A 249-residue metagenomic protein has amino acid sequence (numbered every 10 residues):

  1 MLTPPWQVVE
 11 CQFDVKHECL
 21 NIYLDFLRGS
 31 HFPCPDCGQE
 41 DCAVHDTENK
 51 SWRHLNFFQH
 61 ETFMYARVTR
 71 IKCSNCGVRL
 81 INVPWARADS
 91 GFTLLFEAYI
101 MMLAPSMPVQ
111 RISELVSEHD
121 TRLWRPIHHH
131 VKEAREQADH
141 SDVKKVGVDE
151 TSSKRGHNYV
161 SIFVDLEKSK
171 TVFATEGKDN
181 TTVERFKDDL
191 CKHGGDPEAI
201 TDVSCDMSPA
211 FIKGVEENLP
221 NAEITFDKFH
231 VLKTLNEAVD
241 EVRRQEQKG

Functional and structural regions predicted by a protein language model:
L2-P5: Edge strands and adjacent loops of beta-rich recognition modules
C11-Y23, E48-T62: Short Cys/His-rich Zn2+-coordinating modules
Q12-V15, L103, M107, E114-V116 (+4 more regions): Secondary-structure boundary/capping micro-motif
G29-F32, R70: Residues immediately within or flanking Cys/His clusters that coordinate Zn2+ in small zinc-binding modules
G38-D41, S51-N158, E198: Short, positively charged, Gly/Tyr-enriched micro-motifs that form contact patches at catalytic or ligand/partner
V68, L115-P126, E167, M207-P209 (+2 more regions): Core catalytic machinery and nucleic-acid-binding channels of phosphodiester-processing enzymes
W124-D202, P209-G214, E241: RNase H-like nuclease fold core
D206, E216-G249: Conserved beta-strand -> loop -> alpha-helix junction used to position metal-binding or nucleic-acid-contacting
